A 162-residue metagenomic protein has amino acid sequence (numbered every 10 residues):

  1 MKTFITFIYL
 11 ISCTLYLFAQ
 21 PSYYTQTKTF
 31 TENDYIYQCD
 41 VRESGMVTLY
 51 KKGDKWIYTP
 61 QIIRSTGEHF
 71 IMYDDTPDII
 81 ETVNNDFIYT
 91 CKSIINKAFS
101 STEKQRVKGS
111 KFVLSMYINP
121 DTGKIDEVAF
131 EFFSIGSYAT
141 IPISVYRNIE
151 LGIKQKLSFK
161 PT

Functional and structural regions predicted by a protein language model:
M1-T27: Bacterial Sec-dependent N-terminal signal peptides
Q20-T162: Charge-biased low-complexity segments
